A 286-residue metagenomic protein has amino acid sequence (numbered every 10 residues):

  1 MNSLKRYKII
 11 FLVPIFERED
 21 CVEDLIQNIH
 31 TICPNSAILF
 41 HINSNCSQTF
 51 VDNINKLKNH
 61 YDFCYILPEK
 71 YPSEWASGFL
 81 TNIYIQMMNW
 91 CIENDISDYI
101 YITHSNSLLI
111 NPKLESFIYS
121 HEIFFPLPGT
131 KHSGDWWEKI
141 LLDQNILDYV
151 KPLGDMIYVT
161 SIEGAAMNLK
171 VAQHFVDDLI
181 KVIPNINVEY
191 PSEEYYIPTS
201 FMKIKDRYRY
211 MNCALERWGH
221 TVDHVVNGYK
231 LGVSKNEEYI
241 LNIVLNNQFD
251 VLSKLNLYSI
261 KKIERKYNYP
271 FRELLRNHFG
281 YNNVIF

Functional and structural regions predicted by a protein language model:
M1-E23: N-proximal low-complexity "stem/linker" segments adjacent to membrane-targeting elements
Q27-S36: Short, acidic, metal-binding catalytic loop of nucleotide-sugar glycosyltransferases
N35-S47, L67-K70: Short beta-strand/loop segment that forms part of the nucleotide-sugar
F50-S97: Active-site-proximal specificity loops/subdomain of glycosyltransferases
S77-I85, S107, Y190-P198: Conserved glycosyltransferase catalytic-site signature
S97-N106: Short beta-strand-to-loop acidic/aromatic patch adjacent to the donor-nucleotide binding site
L108-I186, Y190, E194: Conserved catalytic core of nucleotide-sugar-dependent glycosyltransferases
P184-F286: C-terminal catalytic/acceptor-binding lobe
